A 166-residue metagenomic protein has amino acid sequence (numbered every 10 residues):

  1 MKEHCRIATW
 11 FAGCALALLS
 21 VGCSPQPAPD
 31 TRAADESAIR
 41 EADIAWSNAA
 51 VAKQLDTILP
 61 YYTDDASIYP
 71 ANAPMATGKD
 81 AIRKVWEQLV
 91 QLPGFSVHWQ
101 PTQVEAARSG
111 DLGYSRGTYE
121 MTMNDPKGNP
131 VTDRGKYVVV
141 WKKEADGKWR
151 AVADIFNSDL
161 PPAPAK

Functional and structural regions predicted by a protein language model:
M1-A12: Bacterial N-terminal signal peptides that target proteins for export
W10-V21: Bacterial N-terminal signal peptides
C23-P60, S67-K166: A beta-strand edge to alpha-helix "cap/lid" segment located at domain peripheries
